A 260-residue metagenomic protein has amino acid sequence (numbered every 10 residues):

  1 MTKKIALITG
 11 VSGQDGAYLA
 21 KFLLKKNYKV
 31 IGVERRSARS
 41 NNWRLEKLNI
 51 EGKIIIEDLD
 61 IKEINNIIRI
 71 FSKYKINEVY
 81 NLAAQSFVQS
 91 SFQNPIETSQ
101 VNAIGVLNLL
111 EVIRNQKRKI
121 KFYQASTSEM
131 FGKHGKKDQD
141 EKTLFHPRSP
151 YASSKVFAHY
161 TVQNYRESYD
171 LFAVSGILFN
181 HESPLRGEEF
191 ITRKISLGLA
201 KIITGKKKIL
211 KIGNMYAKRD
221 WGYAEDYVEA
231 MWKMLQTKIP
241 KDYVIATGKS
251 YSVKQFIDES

Functional and structural regions predicted by a protein language model:
M1-H181, E225, L235: N-terminal Rossmann-like NAD(P)+-binding domain of SDR-like oxidoreductases, especially those catalyzing
I5, I209, P240-D242: Residue-level preference for the first positions of well-ordered beta-strands
H134-D138, Y160-Q236, G248-S260: NAD(P)-dependent short-chain dehydrogenase/reductase
I245: Conserved metal-phosphate-binding beta-hairpin within the catalytic cores of diverse ATP-dependent phosphoryl-transfer
